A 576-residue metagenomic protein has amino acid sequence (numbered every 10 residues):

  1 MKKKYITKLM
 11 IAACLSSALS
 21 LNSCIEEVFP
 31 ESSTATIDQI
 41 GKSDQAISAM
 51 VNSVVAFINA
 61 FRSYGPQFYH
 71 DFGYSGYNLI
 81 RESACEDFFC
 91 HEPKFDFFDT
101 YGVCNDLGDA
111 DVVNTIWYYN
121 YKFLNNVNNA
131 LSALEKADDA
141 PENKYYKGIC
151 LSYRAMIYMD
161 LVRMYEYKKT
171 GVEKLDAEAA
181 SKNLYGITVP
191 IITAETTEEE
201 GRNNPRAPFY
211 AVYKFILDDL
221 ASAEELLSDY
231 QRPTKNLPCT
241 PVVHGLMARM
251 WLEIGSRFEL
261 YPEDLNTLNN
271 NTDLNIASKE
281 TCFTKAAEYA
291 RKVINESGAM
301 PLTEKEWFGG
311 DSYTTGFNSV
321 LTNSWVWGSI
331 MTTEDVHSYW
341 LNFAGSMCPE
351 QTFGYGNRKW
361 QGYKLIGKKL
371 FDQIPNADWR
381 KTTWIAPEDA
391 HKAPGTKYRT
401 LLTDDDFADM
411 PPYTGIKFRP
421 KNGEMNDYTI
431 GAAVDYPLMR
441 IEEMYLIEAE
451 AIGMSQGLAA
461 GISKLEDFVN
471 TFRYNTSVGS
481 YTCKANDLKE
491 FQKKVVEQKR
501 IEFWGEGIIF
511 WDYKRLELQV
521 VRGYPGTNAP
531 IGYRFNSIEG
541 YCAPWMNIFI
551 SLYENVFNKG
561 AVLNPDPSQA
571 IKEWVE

Functional and structural regions predicted by a protein language model:
M1-N22: Sec-dependent bacterial lipoprotein signal peptides
C24-L79, A137, M347-C348, G354-Y355 (+7 more regions): Membrane-proximal, proline-rich intrinsically disordered regions
Y69, N270-P437, I441, T476-S480 (+7 more regions): Hydrophobic-face positions in mid-chain alpha helices that act as interaction patches
E92-K168, R202-V212, L220-P233, T429-Y436 (+1 more regions): Conserved, well-structured interaction surfaces
A130, L134, L161-V162, A223 (+4 more regions): Alpha-helical solenoid scaffolds that mediate protein-protein interactions, centered on TPR/SEL1-like repeats but also
M164-K214, R257-E288: Short coil/linker segments at helix-helix boundaries
